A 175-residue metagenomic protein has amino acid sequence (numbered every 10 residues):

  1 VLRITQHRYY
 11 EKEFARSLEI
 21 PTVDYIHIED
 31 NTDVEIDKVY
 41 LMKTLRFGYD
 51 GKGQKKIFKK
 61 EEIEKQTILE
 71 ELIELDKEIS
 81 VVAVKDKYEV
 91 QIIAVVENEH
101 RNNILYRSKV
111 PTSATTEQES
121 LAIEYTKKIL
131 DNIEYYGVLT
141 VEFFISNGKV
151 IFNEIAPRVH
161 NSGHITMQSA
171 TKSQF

Functional and structural regions predicted by a protein language model:
V1-V34, F47-G48: Conserved N-proximal alpha/beta basic substrate-recognition cap immediately N-terminal to, or forming the N-lobe
T5-Y9, E117, S169: Residues at secondary-structure transition points
F14-P21, K43-K52, R101-P111: Acidic/polar active-site rim loop that often engages polyanionic ligands
E35-M42: Acidic/histidine-enriched active-site and ligand-binding environments that engage anionic O-linkages
Y40, Q91-A94, I151-E154: Protein kinase-like catalytic core scaffold
I57-V141, I145: Internal nucleotide-binding/catalytic subdomain
E134-H164: Conserved metal-phosphate-binding beta-hairpin within the catalytic cores of diverse ATP-dependent phosphoryl-transfer
H160-F175: Gly/Ser/Thr-rich active-site loops/lids in small-molecule metabolic enzymes that frequently grip phosphoryl groups
